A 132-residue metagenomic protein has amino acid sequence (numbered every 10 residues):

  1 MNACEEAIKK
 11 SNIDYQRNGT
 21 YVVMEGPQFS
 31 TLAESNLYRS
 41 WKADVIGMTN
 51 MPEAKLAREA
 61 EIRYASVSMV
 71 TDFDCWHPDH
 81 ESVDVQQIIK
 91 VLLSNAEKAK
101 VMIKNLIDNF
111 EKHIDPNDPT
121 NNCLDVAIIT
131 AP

Functional and structural regions predicted by a protein language model:
M1-P78, S82, Q86-L93, E97 (+1 more regions): Glycine-rich phosphate- or other oxyanion-binding loops that anchor nucleotides, phosphorylated ligands
